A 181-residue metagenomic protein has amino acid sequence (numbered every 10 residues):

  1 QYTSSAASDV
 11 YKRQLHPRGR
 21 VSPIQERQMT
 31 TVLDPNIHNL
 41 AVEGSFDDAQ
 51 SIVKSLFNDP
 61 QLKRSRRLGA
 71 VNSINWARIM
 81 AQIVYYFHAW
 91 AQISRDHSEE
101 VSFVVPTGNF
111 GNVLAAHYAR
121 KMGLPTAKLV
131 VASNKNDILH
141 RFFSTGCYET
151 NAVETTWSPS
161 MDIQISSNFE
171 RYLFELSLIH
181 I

Functional and structural regions predicted by a protein language model:
Q1-Y11, I179-H180: Single conserved hydrophobic/aromatic residue that forms the stacking wall/gate of nucleotide- or nucleobase-binding
K12-L178: Non-transmembrane, aqueous-exposed alpha-helical and coiled segments at domain scale
